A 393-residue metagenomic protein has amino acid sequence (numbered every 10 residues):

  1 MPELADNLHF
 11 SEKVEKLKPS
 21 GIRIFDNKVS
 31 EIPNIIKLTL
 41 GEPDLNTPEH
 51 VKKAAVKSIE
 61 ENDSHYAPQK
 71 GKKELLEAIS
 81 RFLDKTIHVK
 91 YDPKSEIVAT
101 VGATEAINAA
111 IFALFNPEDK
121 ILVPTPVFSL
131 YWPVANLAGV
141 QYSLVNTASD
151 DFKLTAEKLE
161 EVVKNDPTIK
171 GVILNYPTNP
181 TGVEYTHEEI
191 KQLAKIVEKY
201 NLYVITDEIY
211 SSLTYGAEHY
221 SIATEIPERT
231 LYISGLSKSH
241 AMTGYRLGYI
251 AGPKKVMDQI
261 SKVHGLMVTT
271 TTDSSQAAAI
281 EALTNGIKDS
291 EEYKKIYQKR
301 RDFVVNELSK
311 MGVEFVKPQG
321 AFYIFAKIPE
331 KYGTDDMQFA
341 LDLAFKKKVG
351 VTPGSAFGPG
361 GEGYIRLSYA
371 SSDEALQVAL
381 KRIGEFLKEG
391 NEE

Functional and structural regions predicted by a protein language model:
M1-F10, E15-L17, V29-I36, E42-K57 (+1 more regions): PLP-dependent class I/II
I36-T39, H65-P68: Short N-terminal amphipathic alpha-helices
V56, E60-S64, D84, F115: Generic short alpha-helical segment signal, independent of protein family or function, capturing local helix propensity
Y66-V101: Conserved N-terminal alpha-helix of the aminotransferase class I/II PLP-enzyme fold
